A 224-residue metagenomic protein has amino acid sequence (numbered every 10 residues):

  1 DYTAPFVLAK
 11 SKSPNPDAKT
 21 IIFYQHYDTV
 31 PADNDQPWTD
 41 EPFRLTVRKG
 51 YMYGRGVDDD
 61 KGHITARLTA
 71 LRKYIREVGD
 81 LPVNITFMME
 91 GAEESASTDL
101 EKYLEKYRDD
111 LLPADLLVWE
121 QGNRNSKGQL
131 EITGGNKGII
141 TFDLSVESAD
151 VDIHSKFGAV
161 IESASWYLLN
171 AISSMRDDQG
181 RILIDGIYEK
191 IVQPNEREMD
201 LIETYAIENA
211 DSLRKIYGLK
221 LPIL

Functional and structural regions predicted by a protein language model:
D1-A18, T39, F43-L45: A non-catalytic alpha/beta surface segment that caps or lines the substrate-entry region of metallo-dependent hydrolase
L8, T86, T141-S145: Beta-strand secondary-structure signal
A18-M89: Active-site metal-coordination/substrate-binding segment of hydrolases, especially metallo-dependent peptidases
Y53-G54, D150-S155: Short small-residue beta-strand/loop micro-motif enriched in glycine and branched aliphatics
D58-G135: Acidic/histidine-rich catalytic neighborhood of metal-dependent amide-processing enzymes
G62, S95-T98, I139, A159 (+1 more regions): Conserved active-site and cofactor/substrate-binding residues in soluble primary-metabolism enzymes
D109, N125, G134, H154-L224: Acidic-enriched catalytic cores of C-N bond-cleaving enzymes acting on peptides and small amides
E131-E147: Flexible glycine/proline-rich, aromatic-decorated loop/lid segments
